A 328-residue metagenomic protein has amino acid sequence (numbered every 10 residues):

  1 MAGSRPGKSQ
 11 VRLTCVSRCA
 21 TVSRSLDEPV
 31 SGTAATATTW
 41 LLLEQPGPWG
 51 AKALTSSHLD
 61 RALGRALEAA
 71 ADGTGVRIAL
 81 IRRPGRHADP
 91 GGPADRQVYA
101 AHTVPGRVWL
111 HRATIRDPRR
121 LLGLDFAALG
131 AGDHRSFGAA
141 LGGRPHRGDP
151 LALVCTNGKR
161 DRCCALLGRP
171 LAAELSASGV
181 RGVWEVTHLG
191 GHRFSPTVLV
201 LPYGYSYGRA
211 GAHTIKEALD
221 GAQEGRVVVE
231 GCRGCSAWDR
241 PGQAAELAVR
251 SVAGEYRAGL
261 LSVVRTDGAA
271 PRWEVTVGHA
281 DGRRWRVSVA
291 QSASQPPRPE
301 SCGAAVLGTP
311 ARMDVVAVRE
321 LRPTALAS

Functional and structural regions predicted by a protein language model:
A2-S328: Histidine/cysteine-enriched polar flanking segments
